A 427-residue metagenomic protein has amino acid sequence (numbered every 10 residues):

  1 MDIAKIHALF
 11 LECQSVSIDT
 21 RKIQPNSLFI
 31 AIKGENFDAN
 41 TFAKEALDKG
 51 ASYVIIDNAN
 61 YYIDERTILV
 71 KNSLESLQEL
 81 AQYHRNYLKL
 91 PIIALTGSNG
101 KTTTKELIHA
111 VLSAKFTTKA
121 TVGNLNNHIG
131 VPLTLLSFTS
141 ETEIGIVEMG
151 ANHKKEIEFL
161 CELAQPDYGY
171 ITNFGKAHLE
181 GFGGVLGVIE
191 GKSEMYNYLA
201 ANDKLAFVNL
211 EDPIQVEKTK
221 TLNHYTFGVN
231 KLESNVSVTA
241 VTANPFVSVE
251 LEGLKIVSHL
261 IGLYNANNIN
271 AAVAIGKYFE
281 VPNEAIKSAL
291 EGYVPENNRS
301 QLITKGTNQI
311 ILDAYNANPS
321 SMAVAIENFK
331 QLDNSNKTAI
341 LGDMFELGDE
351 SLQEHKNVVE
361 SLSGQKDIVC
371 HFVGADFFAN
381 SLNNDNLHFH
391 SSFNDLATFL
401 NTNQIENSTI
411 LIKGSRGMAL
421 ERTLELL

Functional and structural regions predicted by a protein language model:
M1-E79, Y83, K330-N334, T338 (+2 more regions): N-terminal leader/targeting and accessory segments in enzymes
A4, D57-D64, Y170-Q309, N334-S335 (+2 more regions): Acidic, Mg2+-coordinating active-site environments of NTP-dependent enzymes
S27, A46, L80, L95 (+12 more regions): Residue-level signal for inorganic ion chemistry
I32-F37, P295-N298, A314-N386, S415: Active-site beta-alpha connecting loops in nucleotide-dependent enzymes
S76-A206, L210, I214-N223, D333 (+1 more regions): Phosphate-binding loop of NTP-binding sites
L95, N297-R299, G417, E421-R422: ATP-dependent carboxylate/acyl-activation modules
E162, L396-I405: Short amphipathic alpha-helix with an adjacent loop that forms part of the alpha/beta core around
S408-E425: Peripheral docking tails and interdomain loops at the edges of cofactor- or intermediate-handling domains
